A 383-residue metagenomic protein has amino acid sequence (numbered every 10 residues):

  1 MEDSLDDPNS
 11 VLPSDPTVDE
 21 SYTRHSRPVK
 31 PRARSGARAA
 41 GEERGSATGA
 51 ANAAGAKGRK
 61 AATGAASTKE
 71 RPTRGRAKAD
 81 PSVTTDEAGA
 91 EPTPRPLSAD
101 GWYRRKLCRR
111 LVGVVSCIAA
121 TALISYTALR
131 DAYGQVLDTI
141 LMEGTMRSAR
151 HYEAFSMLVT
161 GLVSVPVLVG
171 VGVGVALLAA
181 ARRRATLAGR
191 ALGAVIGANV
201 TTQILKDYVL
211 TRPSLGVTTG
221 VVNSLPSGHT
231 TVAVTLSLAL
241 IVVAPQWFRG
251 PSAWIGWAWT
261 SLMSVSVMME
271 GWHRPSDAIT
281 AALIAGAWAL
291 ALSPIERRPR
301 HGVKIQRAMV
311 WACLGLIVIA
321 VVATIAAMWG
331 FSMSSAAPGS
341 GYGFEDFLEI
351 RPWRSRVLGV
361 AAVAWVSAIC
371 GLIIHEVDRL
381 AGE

Functional and structural regions predicted by a protein language model:
E2-V167, K206-G216, F347-E383: N-terminal transmembrane-helix/juxtamembrane module of multi-pass inner/ER membrane proteins
P96-C108, G174-R190, T211, A239-S252 (+2 more regions): Cytoplasmic membrane-interface segments at the C-terminal ends of transmembrane helices
R109-G113, T186-A194, S252, A312-G315 (+1 more regions): Alpha-helical transmembrane segments of integral membrane proteins
V115-A119, L192-V200, A282, G286 (+1 more regions): Alpha-helical transmembrane spans of integral membrane proteins, capturing the lipid-embedded, hydrophobic core of TM
A120-D131, T201-L210, S266-V267, A320-S334: C-terminal TM-helix exit segments that contain a strictly Trp-centered aromatic cap at the helix terminus
V175, R183, I196-V200, I204 (+2 more regions): Transmembrane alpha-helix boundary/anchor motif
T186-T218: Hydrophobic alpha-helical transmembrane segments of integral membrane proteins
V217-P352: Membrane-embedded catalytic cores of phosphoryl/pyrophosphoryl-handling enzymes
